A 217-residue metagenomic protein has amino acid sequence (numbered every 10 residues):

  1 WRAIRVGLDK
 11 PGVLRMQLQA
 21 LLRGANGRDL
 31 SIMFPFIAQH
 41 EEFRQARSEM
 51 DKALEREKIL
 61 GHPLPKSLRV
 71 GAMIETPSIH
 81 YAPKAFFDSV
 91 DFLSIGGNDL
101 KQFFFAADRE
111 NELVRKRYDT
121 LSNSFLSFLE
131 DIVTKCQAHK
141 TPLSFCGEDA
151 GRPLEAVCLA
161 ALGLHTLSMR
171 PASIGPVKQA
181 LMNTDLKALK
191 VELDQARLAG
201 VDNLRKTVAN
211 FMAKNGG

Functional and structural regions predicted by a protein language model:
W1-G217: Conserved alpha/beta-domain cores
